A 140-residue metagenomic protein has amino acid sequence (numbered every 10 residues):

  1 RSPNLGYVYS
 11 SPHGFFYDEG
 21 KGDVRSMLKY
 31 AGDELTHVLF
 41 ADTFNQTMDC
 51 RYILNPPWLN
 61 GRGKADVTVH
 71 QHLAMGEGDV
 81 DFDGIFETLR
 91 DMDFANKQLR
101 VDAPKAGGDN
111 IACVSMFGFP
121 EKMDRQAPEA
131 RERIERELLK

Functional and structural regions predicted by a protein language model:
R1-D79: Acidic/histidine-rich catalytic cores of soluble enzymes
R1-Y9, F16-Y17, D124-Q126, A130-R133 (+1 more regions): Active-site acidic/histidine proton-transfer and metal-coordination neighborhood in alpha/beta enzyme cores
L5-S10, T36-F40, N96-D102, N110-S115: Hydrophobic faces of well-ordered beta-strands that scaffold small-molecule active sites in alpha/beta enzyme cores
D23-M27, G84, K122: Short acidic active-site motifs
V24, G78-F82, A127, R131: A structural signal for well-ordered alpha-helical scaffolds and beta->alpha junctions
E77-F94: A short, acidic, amphipathic alpha-helical segment used as a generic capping/interface helix at domain edges
R100-R125, A130: A short, acidic, flexible beta-alpha connecting loop/helix-capping segment that sits on the rim of active
